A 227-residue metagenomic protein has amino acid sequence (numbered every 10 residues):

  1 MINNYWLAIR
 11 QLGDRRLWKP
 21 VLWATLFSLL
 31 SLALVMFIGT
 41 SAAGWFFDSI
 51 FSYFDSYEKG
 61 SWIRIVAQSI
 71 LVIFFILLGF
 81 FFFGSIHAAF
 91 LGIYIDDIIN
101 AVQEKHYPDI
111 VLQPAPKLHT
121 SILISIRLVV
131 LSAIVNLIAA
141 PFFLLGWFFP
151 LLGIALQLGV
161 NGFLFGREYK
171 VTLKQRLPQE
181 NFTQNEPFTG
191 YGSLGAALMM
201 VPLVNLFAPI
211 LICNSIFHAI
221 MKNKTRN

Functional and structural regions predicted by a protein language model:
M1-Y5, F51-E58, S85-I122, G166-N185 (+1 more regions): Membrane-interface segments at transmembrane-helix boundaries
I2-I9, G13, F47, F51 (+9 more regions): Membrane-interacting alpha-helical segments
W6-F51, H87-Q113: Cytosolic-side membrane-entry/anchor segment at the start of a transmembrane helix
R10-L26, V111-A139, F165-M199: Interfacial aromatic "cap" segments that immediately flank transmembrane helices in multipass membrane proteins
P20, K59, I63, G79 (+1 more regions): Membrane-interfacial loop-to-transmembrane-helix junctions in polytopic alpha-helical membrane proteins
T25-G39, I76-F80, L131-A155, G192-P209: Hydrophobic alpha-helical transmembrane segments in multi-pass membrane proteins
L34-L77, P116-L137: Long, highly hydrophobic alpha-helical transmembrane signal-anchor segments
Q68-N100, L145-L173, L203-K224: Selective recognition of hydrophobic, aromatic-rich stretches within alpha-helical transmembrane segments of polytopic
